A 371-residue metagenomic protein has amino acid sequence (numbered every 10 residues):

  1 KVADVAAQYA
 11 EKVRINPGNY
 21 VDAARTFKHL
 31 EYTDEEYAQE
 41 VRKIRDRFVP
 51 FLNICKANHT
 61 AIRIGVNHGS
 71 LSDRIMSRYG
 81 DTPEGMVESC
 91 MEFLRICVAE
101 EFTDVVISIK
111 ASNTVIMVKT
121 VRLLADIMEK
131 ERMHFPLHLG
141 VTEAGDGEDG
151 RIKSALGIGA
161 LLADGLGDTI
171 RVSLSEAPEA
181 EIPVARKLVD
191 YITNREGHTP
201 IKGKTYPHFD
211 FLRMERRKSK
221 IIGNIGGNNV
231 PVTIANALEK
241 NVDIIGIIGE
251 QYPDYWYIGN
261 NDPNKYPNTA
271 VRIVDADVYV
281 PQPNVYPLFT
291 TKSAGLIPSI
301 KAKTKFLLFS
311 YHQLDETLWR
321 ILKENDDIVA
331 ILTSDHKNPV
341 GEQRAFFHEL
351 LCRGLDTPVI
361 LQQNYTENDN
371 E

Functional and structural regions predicted by a protein language model:
K1-E92, G223, A235-N370: Active-site beta->alpha loop and helix N-cap motifs at the rims of alpha/beta catalytic domains
E31-I44, N53, M76-G226, K301-T304 (+1 more regions): Catalytic alpha/beta core domains of metabolic enzymes, predominantly
V230-P231: Membrane-core helix-loop-helix motifs of multi-pass transport proteins
